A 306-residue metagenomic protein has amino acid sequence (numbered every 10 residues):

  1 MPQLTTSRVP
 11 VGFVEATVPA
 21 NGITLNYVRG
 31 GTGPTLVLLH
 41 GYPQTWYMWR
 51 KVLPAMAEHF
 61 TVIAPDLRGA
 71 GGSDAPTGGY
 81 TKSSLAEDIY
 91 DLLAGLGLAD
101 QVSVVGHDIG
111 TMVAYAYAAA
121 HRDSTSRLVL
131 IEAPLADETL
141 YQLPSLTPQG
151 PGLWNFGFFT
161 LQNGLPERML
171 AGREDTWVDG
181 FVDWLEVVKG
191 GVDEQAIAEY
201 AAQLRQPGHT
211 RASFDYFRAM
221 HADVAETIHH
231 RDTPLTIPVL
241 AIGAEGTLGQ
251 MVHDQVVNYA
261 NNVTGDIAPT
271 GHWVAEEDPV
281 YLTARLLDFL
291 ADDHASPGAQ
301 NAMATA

Functional and structural regions predicted by a protein language model:
P2-T17, G22-L25, T32-T35, A55 (+5 more regions): Flexible "cap/lid" subdomain of the alpha/beta-hydrolase fold that forms the substrate-access gate
L38-G41, A64: Structural cue for short, hydrophobic secondary-structure segments
P43-K51, V62: Serine-hydrolase catalytic-loop signature spanning alpha/beta hydrolases and amidase-signature enzymes
T45-W46, M112, G271: A short, glycine- and basic residue-enriched loop/turn that sits immediately adjacent to a domain's principal
G271-T283: Catalytic histidine-centered segment of alpha/beta-hydrolase-like enzymes
N301-A306: A short, charged, Gly/Pro-tolerant segment at domain boundaries
